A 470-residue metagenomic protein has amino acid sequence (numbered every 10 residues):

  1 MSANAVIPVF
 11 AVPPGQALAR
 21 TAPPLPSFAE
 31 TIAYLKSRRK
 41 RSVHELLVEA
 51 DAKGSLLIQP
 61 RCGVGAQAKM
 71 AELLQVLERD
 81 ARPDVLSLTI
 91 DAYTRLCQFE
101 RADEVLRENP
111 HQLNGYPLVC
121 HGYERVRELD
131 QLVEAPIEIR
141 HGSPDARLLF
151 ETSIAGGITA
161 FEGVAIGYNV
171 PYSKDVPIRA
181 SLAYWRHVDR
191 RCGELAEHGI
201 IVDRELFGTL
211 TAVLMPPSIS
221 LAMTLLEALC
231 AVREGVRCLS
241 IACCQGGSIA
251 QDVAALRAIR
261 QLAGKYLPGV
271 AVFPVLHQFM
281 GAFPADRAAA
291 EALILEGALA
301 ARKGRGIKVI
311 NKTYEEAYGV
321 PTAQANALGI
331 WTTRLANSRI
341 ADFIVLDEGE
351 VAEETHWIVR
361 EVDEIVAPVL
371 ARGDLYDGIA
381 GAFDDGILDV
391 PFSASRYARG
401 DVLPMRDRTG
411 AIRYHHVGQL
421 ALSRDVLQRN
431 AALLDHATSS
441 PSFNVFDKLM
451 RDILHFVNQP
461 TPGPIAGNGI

Functional and structural regions predicted by a protein language model:
S2-P217, L221-T224, A228-E234, C238-C244 (+2 more regions): Catalytic alpha/beta active-site cores
A3-R20, S27, E45-L47, A317 (+1 more regions): Catalytic-core signal marking the mid-to-C-terminal active-site face
M70, V119-G122, A146, I178-S181 (+11 more regions): Generic structural signal for well-ordered, non-membrane alpha-helical segments in soluble metabolic enzymes
L77-D80, R191-L195, E234, Y266 (+5 more regions): Change "in soluble alpha/beta enzymes" to "in soluble alpha/beta proteins
D84-V85, G199-I201, P268-P274, I340-E354: Flexible, glycine/charged-enriched surface loops at secondary-structure junctions
F99-E108, D175-W185, L256, A317-D347: C-terminal helical cap(s) of enzyme catalytic domains, especially alpha/beta-barrels
R107, I158-A160, I219-T224, I259 (+2 more regions): Short, charged low-complexity intrinsically disordered segments located at boundaries of structured domains
R179, I200-L328: Long alpha-helical, hydrophobic tracts
